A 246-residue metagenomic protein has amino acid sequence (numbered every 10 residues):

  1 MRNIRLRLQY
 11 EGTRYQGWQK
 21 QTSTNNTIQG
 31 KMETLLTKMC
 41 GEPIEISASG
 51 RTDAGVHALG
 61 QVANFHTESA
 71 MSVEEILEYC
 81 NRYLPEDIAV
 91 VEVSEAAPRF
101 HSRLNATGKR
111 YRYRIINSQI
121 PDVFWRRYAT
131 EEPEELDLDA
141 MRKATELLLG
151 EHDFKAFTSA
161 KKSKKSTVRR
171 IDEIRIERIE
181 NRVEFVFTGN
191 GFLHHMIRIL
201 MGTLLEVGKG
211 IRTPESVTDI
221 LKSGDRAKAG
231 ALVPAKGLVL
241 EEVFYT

Functional and structural regions predicted by a protein language model:
M1-T246: Structured-RNA-binding interfaces characteristic of tRNA pseudouridine synthases
